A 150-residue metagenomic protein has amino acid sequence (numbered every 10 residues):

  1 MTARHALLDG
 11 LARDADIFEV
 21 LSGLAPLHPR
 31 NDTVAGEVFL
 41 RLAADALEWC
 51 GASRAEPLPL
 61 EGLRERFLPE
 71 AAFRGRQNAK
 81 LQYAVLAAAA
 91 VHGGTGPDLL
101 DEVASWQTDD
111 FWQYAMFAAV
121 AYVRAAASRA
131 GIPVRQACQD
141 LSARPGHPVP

Functional and structural regions predicted by a protein language model:
M1-P150: Solvent-exposed interaction surfaces and binding hotspots enriched for charged
